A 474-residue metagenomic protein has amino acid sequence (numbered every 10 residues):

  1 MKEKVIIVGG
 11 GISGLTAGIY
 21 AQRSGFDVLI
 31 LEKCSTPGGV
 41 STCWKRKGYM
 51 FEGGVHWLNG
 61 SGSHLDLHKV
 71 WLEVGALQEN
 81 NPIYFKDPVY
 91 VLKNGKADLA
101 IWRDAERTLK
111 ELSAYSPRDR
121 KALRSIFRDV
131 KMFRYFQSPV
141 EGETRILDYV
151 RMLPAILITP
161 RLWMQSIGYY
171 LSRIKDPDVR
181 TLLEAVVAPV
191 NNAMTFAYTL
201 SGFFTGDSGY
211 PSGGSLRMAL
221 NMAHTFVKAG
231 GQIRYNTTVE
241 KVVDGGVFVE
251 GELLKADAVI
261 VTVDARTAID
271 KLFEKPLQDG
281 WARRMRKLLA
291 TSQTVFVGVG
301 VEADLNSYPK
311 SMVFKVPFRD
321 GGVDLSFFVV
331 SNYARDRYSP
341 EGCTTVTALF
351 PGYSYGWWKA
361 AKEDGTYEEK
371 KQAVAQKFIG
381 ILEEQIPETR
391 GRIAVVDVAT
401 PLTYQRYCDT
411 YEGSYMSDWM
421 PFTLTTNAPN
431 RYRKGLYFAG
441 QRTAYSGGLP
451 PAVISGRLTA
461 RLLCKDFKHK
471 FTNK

Functional and structural regions predicted by a protein language model:
K2-M132: N-terminal glycine-rich phosphate/pyrophosphate-binding loop and immediately adjacent elements
G9, Y235-T237, V243: Short loop/edge segments at beta-strand edges and connector loops that shape dinucleotide/nucleotide cofactor-binding
F26-V28, V259, G391: Hydrophobic anchor at the start of a short beta-strand that flanks the dinucleotide cofactor-binding loop
V55, Q441-L463, F467: A conserved FAD-binding loop/helix module that cradles the flavin
K131-A229, N236, Y407-M420: Active-site/ligand-binding neighborhood in enzyme catalytic cores
P177-V190, P387-S446: A glycine-rich dinucleotide-binding beta-alpha-beta segment and adjacent secondary-structure elements that constitute
E240-E341: Mid-domain catalytic core of redox enzymes that form a hydrophobic substrate pocket/lid adjacent to a catalytic redox
E302-L402: C-terminal segments that line or cap access tunnels to active or ligand-binding sites in enzymes and enzyme-associated
